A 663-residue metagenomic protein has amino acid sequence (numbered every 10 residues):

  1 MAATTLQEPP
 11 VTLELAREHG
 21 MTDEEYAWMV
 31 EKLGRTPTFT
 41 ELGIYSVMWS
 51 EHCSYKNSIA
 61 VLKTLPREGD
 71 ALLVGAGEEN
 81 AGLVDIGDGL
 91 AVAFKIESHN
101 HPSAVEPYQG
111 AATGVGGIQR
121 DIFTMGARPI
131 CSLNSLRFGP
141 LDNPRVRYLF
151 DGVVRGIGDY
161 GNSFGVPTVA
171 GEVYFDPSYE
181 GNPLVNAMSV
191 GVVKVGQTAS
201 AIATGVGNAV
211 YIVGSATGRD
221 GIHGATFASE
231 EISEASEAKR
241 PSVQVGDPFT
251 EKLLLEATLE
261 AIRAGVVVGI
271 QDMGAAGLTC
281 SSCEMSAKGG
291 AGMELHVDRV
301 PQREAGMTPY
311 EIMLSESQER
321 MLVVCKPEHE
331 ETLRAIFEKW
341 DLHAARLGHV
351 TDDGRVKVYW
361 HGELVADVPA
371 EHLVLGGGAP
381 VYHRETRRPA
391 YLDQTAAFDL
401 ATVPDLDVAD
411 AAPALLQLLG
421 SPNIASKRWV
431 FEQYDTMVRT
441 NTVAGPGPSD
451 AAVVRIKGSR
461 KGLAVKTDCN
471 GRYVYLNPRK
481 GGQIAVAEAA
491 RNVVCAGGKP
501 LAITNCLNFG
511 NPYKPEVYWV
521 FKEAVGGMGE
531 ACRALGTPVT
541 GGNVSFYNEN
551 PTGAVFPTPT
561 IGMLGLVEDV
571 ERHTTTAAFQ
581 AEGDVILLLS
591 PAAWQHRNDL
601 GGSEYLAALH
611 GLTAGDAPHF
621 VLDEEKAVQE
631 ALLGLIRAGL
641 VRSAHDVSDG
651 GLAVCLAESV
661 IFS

Functional and structural regions predicted by a protein language model:
M1-S663: Glycine/proline-enriched, intrinsically flexible loops and inter-domain linkers
